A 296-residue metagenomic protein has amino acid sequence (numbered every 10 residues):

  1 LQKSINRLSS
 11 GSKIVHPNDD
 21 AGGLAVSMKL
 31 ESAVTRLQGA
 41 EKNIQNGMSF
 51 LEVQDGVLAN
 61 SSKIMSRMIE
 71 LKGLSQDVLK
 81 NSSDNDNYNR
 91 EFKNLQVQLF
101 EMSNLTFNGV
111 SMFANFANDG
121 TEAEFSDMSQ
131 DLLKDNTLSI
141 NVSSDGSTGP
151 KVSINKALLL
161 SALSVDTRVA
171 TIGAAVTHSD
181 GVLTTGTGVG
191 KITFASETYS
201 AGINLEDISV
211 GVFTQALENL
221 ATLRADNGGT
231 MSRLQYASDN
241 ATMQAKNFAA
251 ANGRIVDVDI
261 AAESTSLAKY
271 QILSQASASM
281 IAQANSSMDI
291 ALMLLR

Functional and structural regions predicted by a protein language model:
S4-G11, L24, D239-R296: Proline-poor, low-complexity alpha-helical tail modules
V15-H16, M28, E41-D239, D257 (+2 more regions): Amphipathic alpha-helical coiled-coil/heptad-repeat segments
E31-T35, G39: Juxtamembrane transmembrane-helix termini in multi-pass membrane transport proteins
V34-T35, Q96, S274: A short hydrophobic/aromatic micro-motif that marks alpha-helical segments and, especially, helix-coil
Q38, L99, A249: Conserved ATPase active-site switch/coordination loops adjacent to the nucleotide-binding site
